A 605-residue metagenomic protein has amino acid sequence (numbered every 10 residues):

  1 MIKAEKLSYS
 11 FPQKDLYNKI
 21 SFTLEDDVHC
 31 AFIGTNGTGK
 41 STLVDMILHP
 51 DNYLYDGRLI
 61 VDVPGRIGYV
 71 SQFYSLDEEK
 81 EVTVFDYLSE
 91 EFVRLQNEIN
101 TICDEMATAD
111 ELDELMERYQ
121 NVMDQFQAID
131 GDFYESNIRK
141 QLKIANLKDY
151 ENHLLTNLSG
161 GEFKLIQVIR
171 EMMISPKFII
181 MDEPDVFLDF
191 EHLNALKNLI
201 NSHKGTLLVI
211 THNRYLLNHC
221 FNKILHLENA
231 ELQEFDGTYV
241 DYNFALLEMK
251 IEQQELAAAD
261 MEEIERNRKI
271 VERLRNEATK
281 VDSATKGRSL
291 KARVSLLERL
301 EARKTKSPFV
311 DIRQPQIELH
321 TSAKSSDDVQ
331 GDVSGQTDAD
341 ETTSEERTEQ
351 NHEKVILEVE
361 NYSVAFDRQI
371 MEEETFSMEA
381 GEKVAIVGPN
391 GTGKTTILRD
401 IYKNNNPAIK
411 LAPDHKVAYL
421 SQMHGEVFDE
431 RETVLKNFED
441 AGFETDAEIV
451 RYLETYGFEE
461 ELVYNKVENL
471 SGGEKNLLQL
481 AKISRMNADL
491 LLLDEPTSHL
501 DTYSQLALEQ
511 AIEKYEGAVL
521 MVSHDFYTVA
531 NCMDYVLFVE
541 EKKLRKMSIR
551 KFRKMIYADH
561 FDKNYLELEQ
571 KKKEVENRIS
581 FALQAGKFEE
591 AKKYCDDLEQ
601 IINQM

Functional and structural regions predicted by a protein language model:
M1-Q253, S326-M605: ABC ATP-binding cassette signature C-motif
K140-Q141, R268, V310-D327: Long amphipathic alpha-helical coiled-coil segments
Y242, L246-L274, L290-K304: Intracellular alpha-helical coupling/juxtamembrane segments of multi-pass membrane proteins
R275-G287, T305: Short intracellular "coupling" helices and adjacent cytoplasmic loop segments at the cytosolic face of multi-pass
D282-T285, S289, L297, D597-Q600: An accessory alpha-helical subdomain
S295, E318-T321, Q350: Proline- and threonine-rich low-complexity intrinsically disordered cytosolic regions
R299-D311, K410: Proline-centered turn/helix-capping motifs that create local helix->coil transitions or kinks
